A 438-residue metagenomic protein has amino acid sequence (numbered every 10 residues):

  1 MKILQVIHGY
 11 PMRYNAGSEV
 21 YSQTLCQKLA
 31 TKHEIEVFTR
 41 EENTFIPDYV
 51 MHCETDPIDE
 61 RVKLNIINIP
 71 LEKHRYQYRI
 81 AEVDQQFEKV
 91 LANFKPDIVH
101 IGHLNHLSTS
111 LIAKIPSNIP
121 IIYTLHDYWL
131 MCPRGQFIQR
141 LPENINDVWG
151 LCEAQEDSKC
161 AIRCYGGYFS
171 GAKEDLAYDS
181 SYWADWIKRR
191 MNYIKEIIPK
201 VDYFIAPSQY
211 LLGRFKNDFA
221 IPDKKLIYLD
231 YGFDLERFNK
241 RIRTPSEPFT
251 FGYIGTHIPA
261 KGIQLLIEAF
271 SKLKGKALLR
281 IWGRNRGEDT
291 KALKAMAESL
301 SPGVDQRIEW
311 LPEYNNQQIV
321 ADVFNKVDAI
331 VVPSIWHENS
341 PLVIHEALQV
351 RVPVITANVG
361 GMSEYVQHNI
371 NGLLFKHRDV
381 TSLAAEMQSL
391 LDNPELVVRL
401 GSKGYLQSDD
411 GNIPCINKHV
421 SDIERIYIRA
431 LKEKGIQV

Functional and structural regions predicted by a protein language model:
L4, I205, P245-K261, I267-F270 (+1 more regions): Conserved donor-binding/catalytic core segment of Leloir-type glycosyltransferases
L130, D147-N239: Donor nucleotide-sugar binding/catalytic pocket of nucleotide-sugar-dependent glycosyltransferases
I254, L278-L293, E313: Glycosyltransferase donor-sugar binding loop
K291-Q318: Nucleotide-activated donor-binding/catalytic signature segment of Leloir-type glycosyltransferases, i.e., the conserved
N325-N339: Acidic donor-binding loop of glycosyltransferase active sites
A329-V332, I344, P353-T356: Short hydrophobic beta-strand element within catalytic cores of glycosyltransferases and related nucleotide-activated
H368-N369, L373-V380, S389-E395: Conserved acidic donor-binding segment of nucleotide-sugar-dependent glycosyltransferases
E395-R429: A charged, aromatic-enriched C-terminal amphipathic alpha-helix characteristic of glycosyltransferases across folds
